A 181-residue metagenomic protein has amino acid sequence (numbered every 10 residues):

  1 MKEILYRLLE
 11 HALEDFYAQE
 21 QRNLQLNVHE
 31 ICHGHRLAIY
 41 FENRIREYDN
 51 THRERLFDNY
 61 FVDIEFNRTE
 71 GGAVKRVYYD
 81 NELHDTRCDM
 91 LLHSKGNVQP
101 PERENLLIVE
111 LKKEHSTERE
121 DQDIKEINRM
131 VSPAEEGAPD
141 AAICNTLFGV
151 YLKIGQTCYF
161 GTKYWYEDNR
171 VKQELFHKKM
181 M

Functional and structural regions predicted by a protein language model:
M1-N43: Charged, often low-complexity linker/regulatory segments
D15, E70, H115: Feature marks short, surface-exposed loop/turn motifs that line or immediately flank catalytic pockets and channel
Q25, I39, N43-L56, G72: A non-catalytic, helix-rich entry segment at domain boundaries
T51-P100: Active-site metal-binding core of divalent-cation-utilizing nuclease and nuclease-like domains
D89-L92, E104-E114, I127: Conserved catalytic cores of phosphodiester-cleaving nucleases, focusing on short active-site segments
P100-R103, H115-M130: Active-site-adjacent loop/helix micro-motif of nuclease/hydrolase catalytic cores
A134-E167: Nucleic-acid nuclease catalytic cores
T162-M181: Intrinsically disordered, low-complexity terminal regions enriched in charged/polar residues
